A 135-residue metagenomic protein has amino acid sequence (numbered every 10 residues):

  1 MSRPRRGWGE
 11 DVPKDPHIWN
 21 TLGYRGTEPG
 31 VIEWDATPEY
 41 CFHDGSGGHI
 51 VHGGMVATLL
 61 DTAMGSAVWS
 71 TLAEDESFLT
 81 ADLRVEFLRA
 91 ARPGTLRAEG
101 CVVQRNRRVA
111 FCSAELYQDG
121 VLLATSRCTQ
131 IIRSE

Functional and structural regions predicted by a protein language model:
M1-E135: Terminal targeting signals and extreme-terminal segments of soluble enzymes
